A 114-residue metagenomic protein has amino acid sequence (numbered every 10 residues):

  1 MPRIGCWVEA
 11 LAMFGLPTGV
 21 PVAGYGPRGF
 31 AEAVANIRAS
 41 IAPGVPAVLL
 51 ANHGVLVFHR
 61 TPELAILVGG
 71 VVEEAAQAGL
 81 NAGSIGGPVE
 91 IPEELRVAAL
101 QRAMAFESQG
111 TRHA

Functional and structural regions predicted by a protein language model:
M1-A114: Glycine-rich flexible loops
